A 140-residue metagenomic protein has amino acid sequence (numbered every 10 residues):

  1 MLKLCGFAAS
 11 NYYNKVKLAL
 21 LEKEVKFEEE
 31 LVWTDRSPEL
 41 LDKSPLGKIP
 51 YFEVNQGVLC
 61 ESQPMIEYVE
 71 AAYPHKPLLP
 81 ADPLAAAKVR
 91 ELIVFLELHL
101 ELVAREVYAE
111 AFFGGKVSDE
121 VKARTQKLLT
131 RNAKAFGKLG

Functional and structural regions predicted by a protein language model:
M1-K127: GST-like domain detector, emphasizing the conserved glutathione-binding G-site in the N-terminal thioredoxin-like
K122-G140: Amphipathic alpha-helical packing segments from all-alpha helical-bundle domains
